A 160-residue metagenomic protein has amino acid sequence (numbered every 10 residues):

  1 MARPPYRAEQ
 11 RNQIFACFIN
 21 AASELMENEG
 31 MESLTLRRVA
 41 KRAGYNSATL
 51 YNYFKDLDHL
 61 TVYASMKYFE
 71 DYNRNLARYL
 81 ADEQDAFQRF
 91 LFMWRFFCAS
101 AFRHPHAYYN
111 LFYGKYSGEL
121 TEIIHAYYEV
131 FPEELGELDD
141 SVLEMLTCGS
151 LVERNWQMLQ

Functional and structural regions predicted by a protein language model:
M1-R42: Basic, helix-initiating cap at the start of DNA-binding domains
P5, M26-M31, G44, Y51-Y63: HTH DNA-binding helix-turn interface
F15, T61, S65, F69 (+2 more regions): Amphipathic, non-transmembrane alpha-helical scaffold segments
C17, A21, R89-F92, F96 (+1 more regions): Alpha-helical elements of Rossmann-like donor-binding domains used by nucleotide-donor carbohydrate transfer enzymes
T35, Y109-F112, L120: Short, hydrophobic secondary-structure boundary micro-motifs
L36, M66-N73: Short, basic, alpha-helical segments at the C-terminal edge of helix-turn-helix-like DNA-binding modules
R78-Y109: Hydrophobic alpha-helical connector segments
G118-Q160: Amphipathic alpha-helical packing segments from all-alpha helical-bundle domains
